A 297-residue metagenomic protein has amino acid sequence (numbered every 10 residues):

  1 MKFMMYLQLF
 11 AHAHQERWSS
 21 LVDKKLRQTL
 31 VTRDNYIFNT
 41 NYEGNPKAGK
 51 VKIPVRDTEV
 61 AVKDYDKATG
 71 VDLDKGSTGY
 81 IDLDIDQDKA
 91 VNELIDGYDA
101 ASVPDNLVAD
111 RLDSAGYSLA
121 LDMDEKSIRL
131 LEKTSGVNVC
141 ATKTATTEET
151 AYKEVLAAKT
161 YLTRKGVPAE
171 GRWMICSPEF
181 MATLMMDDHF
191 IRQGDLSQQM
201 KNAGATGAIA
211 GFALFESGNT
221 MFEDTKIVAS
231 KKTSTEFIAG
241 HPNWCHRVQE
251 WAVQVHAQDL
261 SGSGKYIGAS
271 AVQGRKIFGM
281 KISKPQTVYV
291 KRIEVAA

Functional and structural regions predicted by a protein language model:
K2-I81: N-terminal "assembly arms/tails" that initiate or stabilize quaternary assembly in self-assembling proteins
A13-W18, K25, L30, K47 (+4 more regions): Signature of extracytoplasmic/envelope-associated structural regions
T58, D72, G79-L107, A158-D188: Structured, hydrophobic secondary-structure cores that serve as assembly/anchoring elements
Y98-V167, R292-A297: Alpha-helical scaffold segments that mediate packing/assembly in large oligomeric complexes
G136-A205: Extended, solvent-exposed, turn-rich assembly/linker loops in the middle of proteins
E179-T183, T220-F222, G279: Short, catalytically relevant binding-site loops at active-site mouths
T206-S261: Glycine/small-residue-rich hydrophobic helix-like segments
H256-A297: Extended, compositionally biased alpha-helical segments that mediate assembly or anchoring
